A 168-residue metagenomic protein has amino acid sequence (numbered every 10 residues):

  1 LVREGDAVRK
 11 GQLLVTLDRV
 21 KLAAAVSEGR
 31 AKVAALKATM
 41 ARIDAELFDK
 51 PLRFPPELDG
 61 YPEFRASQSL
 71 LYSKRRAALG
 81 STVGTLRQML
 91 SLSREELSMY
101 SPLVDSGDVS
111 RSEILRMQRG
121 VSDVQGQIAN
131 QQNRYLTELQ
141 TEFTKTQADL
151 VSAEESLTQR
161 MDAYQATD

Functional and structural regions predicted by a protein language model:
L1-V33, S106-E113: Long, amphipathic coiled-coil "stalk"/hairpin helices in large membrane-associated assemblies
V20, K32-A34, T39, F48 (+1 more regions): Solvent-exposed coil/turn segments that connect beta secondary-structure elements in extracytoplasmic/periplasmic
A31-M40, D149-L157: Extended amphipathic coiled-coil alpha-helical segments
K50, F54-D168: Long, charged amphipathic alpha-helices with heptad-repeat/coiled-coil character
